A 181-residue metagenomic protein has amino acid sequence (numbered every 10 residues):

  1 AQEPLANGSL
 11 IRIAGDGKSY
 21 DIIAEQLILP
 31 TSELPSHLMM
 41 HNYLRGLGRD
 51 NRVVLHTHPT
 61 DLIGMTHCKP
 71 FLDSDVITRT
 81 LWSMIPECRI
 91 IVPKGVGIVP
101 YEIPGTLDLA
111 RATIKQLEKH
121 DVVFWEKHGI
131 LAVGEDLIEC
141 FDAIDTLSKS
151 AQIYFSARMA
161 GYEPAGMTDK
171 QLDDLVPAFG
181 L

Functional and structural regions predicted by a protein language model:
A1-L181: Glycine-rich flexible loops
